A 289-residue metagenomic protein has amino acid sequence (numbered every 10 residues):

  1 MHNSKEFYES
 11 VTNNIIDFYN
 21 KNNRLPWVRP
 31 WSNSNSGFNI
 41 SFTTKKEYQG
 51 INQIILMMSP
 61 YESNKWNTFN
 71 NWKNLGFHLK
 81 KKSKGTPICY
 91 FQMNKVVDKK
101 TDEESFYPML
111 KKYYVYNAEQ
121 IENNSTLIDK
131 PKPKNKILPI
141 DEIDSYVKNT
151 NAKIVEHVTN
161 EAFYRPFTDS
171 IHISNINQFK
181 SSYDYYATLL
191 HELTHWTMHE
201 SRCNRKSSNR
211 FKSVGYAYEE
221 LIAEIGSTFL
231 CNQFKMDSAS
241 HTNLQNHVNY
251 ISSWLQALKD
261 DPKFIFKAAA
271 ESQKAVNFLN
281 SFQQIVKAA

Functional and structural regions predicted by a protein language model:
M1-A289: N-terminal accessory/interface modules of nucleic-acid-binding and processing proteins
